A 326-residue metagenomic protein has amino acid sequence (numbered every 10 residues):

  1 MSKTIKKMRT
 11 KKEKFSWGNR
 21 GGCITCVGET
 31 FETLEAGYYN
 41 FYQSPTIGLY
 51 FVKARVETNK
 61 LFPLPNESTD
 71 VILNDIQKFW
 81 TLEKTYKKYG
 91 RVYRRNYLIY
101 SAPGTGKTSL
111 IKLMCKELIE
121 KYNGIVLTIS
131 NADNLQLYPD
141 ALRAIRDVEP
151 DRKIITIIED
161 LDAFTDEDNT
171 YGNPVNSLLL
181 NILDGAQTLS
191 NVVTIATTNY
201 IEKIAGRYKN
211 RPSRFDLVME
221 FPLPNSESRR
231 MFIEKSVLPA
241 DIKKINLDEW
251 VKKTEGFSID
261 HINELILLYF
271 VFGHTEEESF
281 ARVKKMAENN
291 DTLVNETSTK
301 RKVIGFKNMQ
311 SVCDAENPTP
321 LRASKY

Functional and structural regions predicted by a protein language model:
M1-E83, K87, V92-G104, L110-M114 (+4 more regions): AAA+ P-loop ATPase mechanoenzymes
S2-G37, A54, R211, V218-Y326: C-terminal alpha-helical "lid" subdomain
E57-F62, N169, N246, T275: Short, solvent-exposed coil/turn linker segments
N66-D248: Walker A/P-loop NTP-binding motif of AAA+ ATPase domains
